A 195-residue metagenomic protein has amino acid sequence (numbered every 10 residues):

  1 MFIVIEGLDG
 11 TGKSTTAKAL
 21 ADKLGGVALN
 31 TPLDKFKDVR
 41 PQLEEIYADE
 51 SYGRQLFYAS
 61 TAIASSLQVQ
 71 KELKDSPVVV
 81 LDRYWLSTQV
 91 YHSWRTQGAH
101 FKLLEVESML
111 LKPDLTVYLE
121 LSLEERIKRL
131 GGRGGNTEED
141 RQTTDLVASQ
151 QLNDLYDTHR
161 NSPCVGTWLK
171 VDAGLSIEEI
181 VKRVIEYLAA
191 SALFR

Functional and structural regions predicted by a protein language model:
F2: Walker A (P-loop) ATP-phosphate-binding motif of ABC ATPase nucleotide-binding domains
I5: Hydrophobic anchor at the beta1->P-loop junction of P-loop NTPases
L8: P-loop (Walker A) phosphate-binding loop of NTP-binding proteins
K13: Conserved lysine of the Walker
T16: Hydrophobic positions on the alpha1 helix immediately C-terminal to the Walker A/P-loop
A28-K102: ATP-dependent small-molecule kinase phosphotransfer cores that center on conserved nucleotide phosphate-binding segments
T88-L155: A glycine- and Lys/Arg-enriched "phosphate-lid" helix/loop adjacent to the NTP-binding pocket of small-molecule kinases
I127-R195: NTP-dependent small-molecule kinase module
